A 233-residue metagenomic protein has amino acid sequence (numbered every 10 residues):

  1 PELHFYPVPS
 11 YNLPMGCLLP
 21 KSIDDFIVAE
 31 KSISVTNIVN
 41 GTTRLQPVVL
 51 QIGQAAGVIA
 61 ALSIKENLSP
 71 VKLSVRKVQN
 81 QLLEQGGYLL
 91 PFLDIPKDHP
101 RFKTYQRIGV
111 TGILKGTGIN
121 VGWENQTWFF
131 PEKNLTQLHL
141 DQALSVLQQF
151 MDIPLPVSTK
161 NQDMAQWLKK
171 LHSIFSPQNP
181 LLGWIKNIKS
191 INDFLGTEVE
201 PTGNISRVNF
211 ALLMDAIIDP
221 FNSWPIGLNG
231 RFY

Functional and structural regions predicted by a protein language model:
P1-Q81, L213-A216: Flavin (FAD/FMN)-binding glycine-rich loop and adjacent Rossmann-like elements that form
R44-P47, H99, P131, P201: Short, solvent-exposed segments of well-ordered alpha helices
S63, L73, F92, G118-I119 (+1 more regions): Residue-level detector of family-conserved "landmark" positions at structurally sensitive sites
V71-R76, L93-I95, W224-F232: Short, flexible loop/turn segments with low-complexity composition
N80-E84, L90: Acidic/histidine-rich catalytic neighborhood
F92-P96, P100-L114: Charged, amphipathic alpha-helical linkers/stalks
V110-Y233: Terminal recognition/anchoring or ligand-binding modules at protein termini
